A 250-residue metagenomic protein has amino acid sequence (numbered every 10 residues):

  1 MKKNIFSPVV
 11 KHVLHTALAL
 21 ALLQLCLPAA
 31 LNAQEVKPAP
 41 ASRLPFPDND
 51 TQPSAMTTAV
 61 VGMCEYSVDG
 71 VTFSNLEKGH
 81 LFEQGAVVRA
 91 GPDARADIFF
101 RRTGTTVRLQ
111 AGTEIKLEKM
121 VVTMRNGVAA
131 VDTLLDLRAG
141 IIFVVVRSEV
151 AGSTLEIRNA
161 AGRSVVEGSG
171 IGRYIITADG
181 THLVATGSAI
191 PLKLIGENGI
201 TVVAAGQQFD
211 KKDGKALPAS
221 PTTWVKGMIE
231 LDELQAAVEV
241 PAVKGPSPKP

Functional and structural regions predicted by a protein language model:
M1-H12: N-terminal secretory signal peptides that target proteins for export/translocation
P8, T16-A19, L234-A237: A generic signature of intrinsically disordered, low-complexity regions enriched in glycine/proline and charged/polar
V13-P28: Bacterial N-terminal signal peptides
A29-A33: Boundary at the C-terminal end of the N-terminal hydrophobic targeting segment
Q34-R95, R101-P250: Flexible, surface-exposed loop/linker segments and immediately adjacent secondary-structure boundaries
